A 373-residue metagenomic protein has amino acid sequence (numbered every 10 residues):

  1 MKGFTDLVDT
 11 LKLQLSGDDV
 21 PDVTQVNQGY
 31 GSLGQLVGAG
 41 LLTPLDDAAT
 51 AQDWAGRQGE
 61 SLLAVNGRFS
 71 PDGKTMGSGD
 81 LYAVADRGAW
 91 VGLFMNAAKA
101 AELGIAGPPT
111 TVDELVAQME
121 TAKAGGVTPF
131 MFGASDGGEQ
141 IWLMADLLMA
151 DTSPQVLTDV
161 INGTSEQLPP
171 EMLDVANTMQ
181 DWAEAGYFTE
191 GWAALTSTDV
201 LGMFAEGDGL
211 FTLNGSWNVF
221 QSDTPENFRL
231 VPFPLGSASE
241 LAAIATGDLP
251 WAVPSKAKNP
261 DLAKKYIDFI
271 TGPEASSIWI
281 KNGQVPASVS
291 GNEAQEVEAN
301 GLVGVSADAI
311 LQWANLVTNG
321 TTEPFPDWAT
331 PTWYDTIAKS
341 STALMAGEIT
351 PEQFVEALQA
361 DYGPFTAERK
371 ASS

Functional and structural regions predicted by a protein language model:
M1-A39, A51, G107, S237-S239 (+4 more regions): Conserved N-terminal structural module of periplasmic/extracytoplasmic solute-binding proteins
K2-T10, V112-V116, G191-A205: Short helix-initiation/N-cap motifs at beta->coil->alpha
G31-W90: Hinge/lid segment of periplasmic solute-binding proteins
D46-S61, A134, D151-D174, L235-I244 (+2 more regions): Short, solvent-exposed loop/beta-turn-alpha elements that line the ligand-binding surface or hinge of extracytoplasmic
D72-D86, V91, V116-T164, V200 (+1 more regions): Extracytoplasmic/periplasmic solute-binding protein
M119-T121, I161-W192, T224: Glycine-centered hinge/linker elements that transmit conformational signals in sensory and ligand-binding systems
V160-I161, A307-Y362: C-terminal capping/gating helix-and-loop segments adjacent to ligand/active sites or protein-protein/ligand interfaces
A185, D223-P286, K339, I349: Extracytoplasmic/periplasmic substrate-recognition and gating elements
